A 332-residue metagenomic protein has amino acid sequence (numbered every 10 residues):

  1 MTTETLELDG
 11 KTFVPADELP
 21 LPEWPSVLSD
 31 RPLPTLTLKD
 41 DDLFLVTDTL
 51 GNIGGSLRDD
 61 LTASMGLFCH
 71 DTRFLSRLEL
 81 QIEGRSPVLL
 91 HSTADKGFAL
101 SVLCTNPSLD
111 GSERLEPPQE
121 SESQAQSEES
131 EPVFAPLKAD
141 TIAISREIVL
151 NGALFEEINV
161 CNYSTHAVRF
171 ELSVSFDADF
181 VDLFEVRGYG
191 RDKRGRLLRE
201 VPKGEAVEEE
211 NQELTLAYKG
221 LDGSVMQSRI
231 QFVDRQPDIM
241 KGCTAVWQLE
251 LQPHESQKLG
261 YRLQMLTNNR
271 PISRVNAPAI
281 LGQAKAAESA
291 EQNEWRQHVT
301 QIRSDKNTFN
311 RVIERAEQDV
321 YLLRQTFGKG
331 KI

Functional and structural regions predicted by a protein language model:
M1-P132, S175, Q264, I302-R303 (+2 more regions): Beta-strand-rich N-terminal accessory domains
E4-L21, A153, S164-I332: Acidic/polar, glycine-enriched structural segments that form the non-catalytic walls/loops of the carbohydrate-binding
L43-L45, Q124-Q126, A139-D140, A277-A287: Short, functional N-terminal and low-complexity linear motifs
V46, C104-N106, V160, Y218 (+1 more regions): Hydrophobic beta-strand positions
A63-G66, A139-E147, F327, K331-I332: Amphipathic repeat-derived elements
I82-L154, A206-A245, Q318, L322: Extended, loop-rich substrate-binding clefts of extracytoplasmic carbohydrate-active enzymes
E157: Beta-strand-rich binding-surface signature of beta-sandwich/beta-barrel folds used to engage anionic ligands
